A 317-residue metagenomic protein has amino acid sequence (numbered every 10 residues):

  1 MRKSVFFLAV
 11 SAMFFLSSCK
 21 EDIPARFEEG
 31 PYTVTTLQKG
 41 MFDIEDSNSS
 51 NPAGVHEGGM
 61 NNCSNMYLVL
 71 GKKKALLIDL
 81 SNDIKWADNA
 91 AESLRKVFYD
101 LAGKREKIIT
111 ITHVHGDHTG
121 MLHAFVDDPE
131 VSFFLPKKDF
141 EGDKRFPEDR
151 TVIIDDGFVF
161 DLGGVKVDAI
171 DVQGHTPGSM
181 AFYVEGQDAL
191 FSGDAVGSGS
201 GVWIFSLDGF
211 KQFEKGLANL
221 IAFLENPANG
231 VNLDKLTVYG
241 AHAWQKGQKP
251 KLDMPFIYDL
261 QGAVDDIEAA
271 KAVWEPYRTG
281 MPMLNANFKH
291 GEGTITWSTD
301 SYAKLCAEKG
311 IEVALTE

Functional and structural regions predicted by a protein language model:
M1-S4, C63: Positively charged n-region of N-terminal signal peptides that target proteins for export
F15-S18: C-terminal motif of bacterial Sec signal peptides marking the signal peptidase cleavage site
K20-D22: Bacterial signal peptide processing site
R26, A218, A222-E317: Accessory terminal helices/loops
F27, T33-L37, V69, D156-G163: Short acidic-hydrophobic surface loop/beta-edge motif
Y32-D100, F182-D194, S198: Conserved beta-strand hairpin/beta-sheet module of binuclear metal-dependent hydrolase folds, prominently
A75, N82-I84, K166-D171, P177-D266: Metallo-beta-lactamase
D83-G163: Active-site HxH/HxHxD metal-binding segment of metal-dependent hydrolases
